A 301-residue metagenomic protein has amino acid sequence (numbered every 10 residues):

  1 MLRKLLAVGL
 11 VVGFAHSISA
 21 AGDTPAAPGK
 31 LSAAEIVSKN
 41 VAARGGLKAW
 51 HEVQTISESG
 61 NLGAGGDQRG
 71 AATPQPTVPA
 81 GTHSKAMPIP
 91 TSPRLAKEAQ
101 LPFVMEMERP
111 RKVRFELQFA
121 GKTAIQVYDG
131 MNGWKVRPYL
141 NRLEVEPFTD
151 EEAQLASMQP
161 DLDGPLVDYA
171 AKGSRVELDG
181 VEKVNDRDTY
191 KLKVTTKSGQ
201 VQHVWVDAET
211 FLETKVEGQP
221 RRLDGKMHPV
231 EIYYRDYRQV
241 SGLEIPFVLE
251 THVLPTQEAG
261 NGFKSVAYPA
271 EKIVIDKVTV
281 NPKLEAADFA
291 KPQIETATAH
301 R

Functional and structural regions predicted by a protein language model:
M1-L2: N-terminal secretory signal peptides that target proteins for export/translocation
L5-S17: Bacterial N-terminal signal peptides
F14-A27: Bacterial Sec-dependent signal peptides at the C-terminal "C-region" and cleavage site
A21-G22, V181-Q293: Gly/Pro-enriched, hydrophobic low-complexity segments that function as extracytoplasmic propeptides/linkers
A26-G29, A33-N141, G173-L178: N-terminal mature ectodomain segment of secretory-pathway/periplasmic proteins
W134-L162: Acidic/charged, solvent-exposed loop-and-adjacent secondary-structure segments enriched in E/D, K/R, S/T, and G/P
L155-K193, L212-K215: Short, conserved active-site entrance elements at the starts or edges of catalytic domains
T296-R301: Intrinsic disorder/low-complexity segments
